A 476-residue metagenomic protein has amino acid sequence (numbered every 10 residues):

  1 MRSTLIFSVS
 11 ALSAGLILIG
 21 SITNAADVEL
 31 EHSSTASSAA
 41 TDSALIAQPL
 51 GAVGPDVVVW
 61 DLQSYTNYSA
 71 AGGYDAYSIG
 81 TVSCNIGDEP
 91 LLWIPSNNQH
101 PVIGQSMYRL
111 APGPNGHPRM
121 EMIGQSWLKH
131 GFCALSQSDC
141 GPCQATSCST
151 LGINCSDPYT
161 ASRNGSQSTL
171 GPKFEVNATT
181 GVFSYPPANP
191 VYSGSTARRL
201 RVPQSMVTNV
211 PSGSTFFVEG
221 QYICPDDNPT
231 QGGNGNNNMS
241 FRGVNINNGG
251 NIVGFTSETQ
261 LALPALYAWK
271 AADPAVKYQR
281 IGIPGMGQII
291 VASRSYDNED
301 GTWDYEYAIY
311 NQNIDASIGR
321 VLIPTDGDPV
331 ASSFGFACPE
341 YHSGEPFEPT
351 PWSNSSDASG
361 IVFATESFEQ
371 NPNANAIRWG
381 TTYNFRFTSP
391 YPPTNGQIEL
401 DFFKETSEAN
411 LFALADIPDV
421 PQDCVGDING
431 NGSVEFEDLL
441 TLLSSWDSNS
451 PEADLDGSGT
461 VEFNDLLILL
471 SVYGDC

Functional and structural regions predicted by a protein language model:
S8-S21: Bacterial N-terminal signal peptides
T41, P49-G243: Solvent-exposed N-terminal domain segments of exported/luminal and surface proteins
P190-V210, A364-N395, F402: Low-complexity, intrinsically disordered segments enriched in Ser/Thr together with acidic residues
S212-N247, R386-D419: Serine/threonine-enriched low-complexity regions used as flexible
V253-D300: Low-complexity, acidic Ser/Thr/Pro/Gly-rich terminal tails and inter-domain linkers that flank the onset of structured
D297-I314: Short beta-strand elements of extracellular/lumenal beta-sandwich folds
R320-E348: Solvent-exposed beta-hairpin/edge-strand motifs
Q422-C476: Cellulosome-associated attachment modules in secreted, modular CAZymes
